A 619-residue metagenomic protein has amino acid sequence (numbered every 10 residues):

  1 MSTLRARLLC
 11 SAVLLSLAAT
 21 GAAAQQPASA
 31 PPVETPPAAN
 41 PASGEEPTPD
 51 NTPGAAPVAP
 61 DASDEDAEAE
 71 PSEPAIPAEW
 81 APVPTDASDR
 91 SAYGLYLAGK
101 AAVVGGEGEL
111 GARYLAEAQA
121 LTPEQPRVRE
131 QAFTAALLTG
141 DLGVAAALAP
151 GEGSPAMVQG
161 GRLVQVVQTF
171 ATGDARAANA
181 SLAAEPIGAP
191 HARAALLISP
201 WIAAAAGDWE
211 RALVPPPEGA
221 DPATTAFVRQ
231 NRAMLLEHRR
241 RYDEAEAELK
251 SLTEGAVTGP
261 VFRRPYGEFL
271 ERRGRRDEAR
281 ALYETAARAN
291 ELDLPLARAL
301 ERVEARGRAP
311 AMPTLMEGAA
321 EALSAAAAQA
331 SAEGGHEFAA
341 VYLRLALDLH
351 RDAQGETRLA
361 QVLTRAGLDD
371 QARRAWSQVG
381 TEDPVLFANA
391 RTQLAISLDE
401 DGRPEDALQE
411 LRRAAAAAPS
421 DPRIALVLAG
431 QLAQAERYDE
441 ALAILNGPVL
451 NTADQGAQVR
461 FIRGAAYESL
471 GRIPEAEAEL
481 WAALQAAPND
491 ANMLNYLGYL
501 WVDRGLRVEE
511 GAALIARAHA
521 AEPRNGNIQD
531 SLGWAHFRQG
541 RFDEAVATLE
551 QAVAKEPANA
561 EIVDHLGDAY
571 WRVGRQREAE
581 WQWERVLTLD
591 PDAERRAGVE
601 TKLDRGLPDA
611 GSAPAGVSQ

Functional and structural regions predicted by a protein language model:
M1-T3, Q26, V617-Q619: Short, intrinsically disordered, low-complexity terminal/loop segments
L4-A23: Gram-negative bacterial Sec-dependent N-terminal signal peptides
A6-L8, Q26-P27, R374, A597: Positively charged, low-complexity intrinsically disordered regions
A22-A23, A62, H536, A579: Intrinsic low-complexity/disordered segments
Q25-S72: N-terminal propeptides/low-complexity segments immediately following signal peptides in secreted or periplasmic proteins
E68-Q619: Alpha-solenoid helical repeat scaffolds
